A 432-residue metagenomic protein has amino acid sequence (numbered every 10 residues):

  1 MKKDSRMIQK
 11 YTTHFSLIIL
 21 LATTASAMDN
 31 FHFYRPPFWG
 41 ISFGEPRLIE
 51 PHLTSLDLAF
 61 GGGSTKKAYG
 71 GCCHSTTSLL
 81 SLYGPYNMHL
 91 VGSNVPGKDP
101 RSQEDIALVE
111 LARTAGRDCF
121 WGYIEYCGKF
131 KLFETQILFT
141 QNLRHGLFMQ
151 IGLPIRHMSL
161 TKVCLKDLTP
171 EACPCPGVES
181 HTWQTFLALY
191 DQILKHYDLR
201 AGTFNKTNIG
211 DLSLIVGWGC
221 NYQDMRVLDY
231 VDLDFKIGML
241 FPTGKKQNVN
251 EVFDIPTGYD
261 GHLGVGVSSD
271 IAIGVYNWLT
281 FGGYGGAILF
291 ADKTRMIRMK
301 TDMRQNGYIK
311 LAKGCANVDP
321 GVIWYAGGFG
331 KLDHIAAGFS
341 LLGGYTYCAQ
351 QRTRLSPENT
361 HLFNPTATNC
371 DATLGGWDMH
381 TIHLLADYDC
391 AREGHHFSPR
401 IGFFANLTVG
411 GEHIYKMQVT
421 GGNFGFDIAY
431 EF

Functional and structural regions predicted by a protein language model:
A27-K131, Q136-T140, K246-N248, M303-K310: Short glycine/proline- and aromatic-enriched beta-strand/turn motifs that initiate or cap beta-hairpins
M28-D29, F43-T54, T140-G146, K162 (+7 more regions): Short loop/turn motifs that connect adjacent beta-strands in outer-membrane beta-barrel proteins
S55, K67-G92, M149, K162-D191 (+1 more regions): Outer membrane beta-barrel transmembrane domains
G61-G63, P154-M158, G219, G238-P242 (+3 more regions): Outer-membrane beta-barrel pore domains and translocons
E110-F120, L189-R200, T243-L263, D302-A312 (+2 more regions): Flexible, solvent-exposed coil segments and beta strand-coil junctions, predominantly the extracellular/periplasmic
K129-T135, T207-L212, V231, Y259-V267 (+3 more regions): Residues that define the transmembrane beta-barrel architecture of outer-membrane proteins
T135-Q141, I151, L214-C220, I237 (+5 more regions): Residues on the lipid-exposed face of transmembrane beta-strands in outer-membrane beta-barrel proteins
Q150-D270: Long, hydrophobic, well-ordered secondary-structure blocks that form the structural core and pocket-lining surfaces
